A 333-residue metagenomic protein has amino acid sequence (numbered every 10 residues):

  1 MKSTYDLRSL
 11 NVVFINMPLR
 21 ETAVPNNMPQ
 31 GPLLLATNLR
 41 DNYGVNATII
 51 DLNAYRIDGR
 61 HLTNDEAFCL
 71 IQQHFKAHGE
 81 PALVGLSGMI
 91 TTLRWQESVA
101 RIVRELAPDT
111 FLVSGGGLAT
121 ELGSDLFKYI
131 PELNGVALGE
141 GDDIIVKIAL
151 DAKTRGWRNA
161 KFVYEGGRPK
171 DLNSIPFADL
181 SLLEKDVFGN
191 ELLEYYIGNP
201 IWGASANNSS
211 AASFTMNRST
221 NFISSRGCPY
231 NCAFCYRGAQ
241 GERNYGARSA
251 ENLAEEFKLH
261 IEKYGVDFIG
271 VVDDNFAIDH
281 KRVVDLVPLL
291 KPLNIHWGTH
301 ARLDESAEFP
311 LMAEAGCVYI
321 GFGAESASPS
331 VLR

Functional and structural regions predicted by a protein language model:
M1-V13, P18-R20, T154, R158-N221: N-terminal [4Fe-4S]-dependent radical SAM core
N11, A82-L83, F268: Structural motif
F14, L86, S114, L138 (+2 more regions): Conserved beta-strand positions
I15-M17, L52, G115-G117, D274 (+1 more regions): Cofactor-binding loop segments of dinucleotide-utilizing enzymes, especially the Rossmann-like FAD- and NAD(P)+-binding
T22-P32: Glycine- and acidic-residue-enriched helix-capping/strand-helix junction motifs
N38, N42-D179, L183: Glycine-rich beta-alpha loop elements in corrinoid/cobalamin-binding modules across cobalamin-dependent enzymes
S181-R333: Radical SAM [4Fe-4S] cluster-binding motif and immediate context
